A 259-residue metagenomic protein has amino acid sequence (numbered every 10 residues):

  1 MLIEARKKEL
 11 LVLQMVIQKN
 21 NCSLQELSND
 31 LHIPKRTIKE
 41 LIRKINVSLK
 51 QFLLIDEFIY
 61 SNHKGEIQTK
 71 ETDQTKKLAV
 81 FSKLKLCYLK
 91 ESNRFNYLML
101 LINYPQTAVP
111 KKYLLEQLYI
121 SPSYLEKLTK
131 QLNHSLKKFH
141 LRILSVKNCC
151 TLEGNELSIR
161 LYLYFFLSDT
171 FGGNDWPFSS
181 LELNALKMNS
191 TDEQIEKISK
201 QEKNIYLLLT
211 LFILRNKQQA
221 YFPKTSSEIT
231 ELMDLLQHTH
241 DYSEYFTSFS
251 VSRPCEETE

Functional and structural regions predicted by a protein language model:
L2-E259: A cross-family "folded-core" feature that marks the main globular domain of proteins
